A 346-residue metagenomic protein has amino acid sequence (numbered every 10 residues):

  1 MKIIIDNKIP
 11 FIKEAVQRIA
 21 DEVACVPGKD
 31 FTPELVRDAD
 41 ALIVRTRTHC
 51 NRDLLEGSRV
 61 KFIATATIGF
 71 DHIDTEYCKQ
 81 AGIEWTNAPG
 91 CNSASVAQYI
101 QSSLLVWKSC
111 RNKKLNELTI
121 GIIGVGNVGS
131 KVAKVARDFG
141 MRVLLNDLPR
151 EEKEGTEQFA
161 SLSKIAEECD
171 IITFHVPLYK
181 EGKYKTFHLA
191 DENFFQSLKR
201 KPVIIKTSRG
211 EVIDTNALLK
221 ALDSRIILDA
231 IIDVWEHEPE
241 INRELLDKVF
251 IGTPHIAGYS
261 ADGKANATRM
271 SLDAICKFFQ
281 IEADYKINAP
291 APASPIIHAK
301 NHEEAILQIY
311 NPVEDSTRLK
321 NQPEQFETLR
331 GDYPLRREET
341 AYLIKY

Functional and structural regions predicted by a protein language model:
M1-A39: N-terminal glycine-/charge-rich "phosphate-binding" loop or analogous flexible N-terminal tail
D6, V44-R45, A66, T173-L178 (+1 more regions): Short, well-ordered coil/turn residues at beta-beta hairpins and beta-strand->alpha-helix junctions within
N7, P89, A97, N116-R137: Glycine-rich adenosine-cofactor-binding loop
P10, D138-G155: NAD(P)-binding Rossmann-fold cofactor-contacting core
D40-K113: Phosphate/diphosphate ligand-binding glycine-rich loop within oxidoreductases
C50, R150-R243: Rossmann-like adenosine-cofactor binding region
A97-K113, D138-M141, R269-F278: Oxidoreductase and adenylate-handling cofactor-binding alpha/beta cores
K201, S208-Y346: Rossmann-like dinucleotide-binding domain for NAD(H)/NADP(H)
